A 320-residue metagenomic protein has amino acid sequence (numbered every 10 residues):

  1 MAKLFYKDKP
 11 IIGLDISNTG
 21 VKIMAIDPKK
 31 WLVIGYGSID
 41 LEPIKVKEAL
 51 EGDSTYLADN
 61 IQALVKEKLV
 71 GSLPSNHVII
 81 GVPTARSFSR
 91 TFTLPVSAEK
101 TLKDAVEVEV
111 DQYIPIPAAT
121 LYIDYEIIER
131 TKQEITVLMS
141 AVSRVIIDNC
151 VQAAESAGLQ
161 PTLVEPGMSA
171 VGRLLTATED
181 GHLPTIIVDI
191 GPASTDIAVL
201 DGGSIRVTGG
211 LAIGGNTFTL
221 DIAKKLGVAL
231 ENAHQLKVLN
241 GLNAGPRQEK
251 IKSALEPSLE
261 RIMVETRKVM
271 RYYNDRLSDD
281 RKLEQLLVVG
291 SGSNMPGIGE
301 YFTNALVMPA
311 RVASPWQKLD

Functional and structural regions predicted by a protein language model:
A2-P43, N76-P83, T176-T208, G214-T217 (+1 more regions): Gly/Thr-rich phosphate-binding beta-strand-loop-beta motif of the actin/hexokinase/Hsp70
K7-D8, A58-S72, T178-H182, E265-N274: Phosphate-interacting basic helix/loop segments used at nucleotide- and nucleic-acid interfaces
P10, P43-G52, F88-S97, E126-I128 (+6 more regions): Short hinge/gating elements
I23, I80, E109-V110, A154 (+4 more regions): Buried hydrophobic packing residues in well-ordered domains
K29-S38, V46, E51-T84, V96: Phosphate- and other anionic-substrate recognition elements at nucleic-acid/protein interfaces
K45-A49, V145-V171, G181, S204-G245: Glycine-rich phosphate-binding loop plus the immediately following alpha-helix
S54, A58, Q62, A223 (+1 more regions): Helical "lid/coupling" subdomains associated with nucleotide-phosphate turnover
H77, G81-E179, Q285, P315-D320: Active-site neighborhood for divalent-cation/phosphate handling
